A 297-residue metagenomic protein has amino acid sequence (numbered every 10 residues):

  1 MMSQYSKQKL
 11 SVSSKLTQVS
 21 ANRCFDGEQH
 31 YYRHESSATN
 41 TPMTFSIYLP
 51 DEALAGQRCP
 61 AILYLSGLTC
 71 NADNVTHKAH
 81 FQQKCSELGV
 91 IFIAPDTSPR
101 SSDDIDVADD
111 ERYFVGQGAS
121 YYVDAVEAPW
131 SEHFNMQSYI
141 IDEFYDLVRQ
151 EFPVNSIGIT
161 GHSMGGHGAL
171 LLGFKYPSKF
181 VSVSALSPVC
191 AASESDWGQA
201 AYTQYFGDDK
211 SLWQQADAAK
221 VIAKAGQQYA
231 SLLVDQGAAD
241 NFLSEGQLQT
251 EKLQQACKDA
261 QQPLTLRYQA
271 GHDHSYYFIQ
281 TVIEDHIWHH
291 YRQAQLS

Functional and structural regions predicted by a protein language model:
S3-S297: Non-catalytic cap/lid and distal C-terminal segments of serine-dependent acyl enzymes
